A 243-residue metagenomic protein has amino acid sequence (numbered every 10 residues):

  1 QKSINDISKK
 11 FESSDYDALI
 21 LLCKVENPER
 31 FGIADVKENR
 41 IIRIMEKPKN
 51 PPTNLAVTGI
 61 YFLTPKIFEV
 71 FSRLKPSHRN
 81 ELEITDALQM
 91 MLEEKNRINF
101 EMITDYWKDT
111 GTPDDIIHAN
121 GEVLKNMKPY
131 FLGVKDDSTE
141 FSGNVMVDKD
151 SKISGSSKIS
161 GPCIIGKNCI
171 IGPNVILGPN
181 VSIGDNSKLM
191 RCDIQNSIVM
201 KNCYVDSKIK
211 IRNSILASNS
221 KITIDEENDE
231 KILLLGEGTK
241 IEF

Functional and structural regions predicted by a protein language model:
Q1-E38, S72: Conserved beta-loop-beta/alpha segment of the NTase-like Rossmann-fold superfamily that binds/positions NTPs
D17, R40-R43, E81: A short alpha-helix-loop-beta-strand transition element characteristic of N-terminal alpha/beta dinucleotide-binding
K24-N27, P48, T104-W107: Glycine-rich beta-alpha junction loops
I33, L55, G59-I60, K108: A residue-level structural signature of the nucleotidyltransferase/glycosyltransferase Rossmann-like core
V36, F62-L63, G111: A conserved hydrophobic position in a structured secondary element of the catalytic/binding core that shapes
V36-L55: A short, charged helix-loop
T58-V70: Conserved nucleotide-sugar donor-binding and metal-coordinating catalytic region shared by glycosyltransferases
K66, R73-F243: Left-handed beta-helix
